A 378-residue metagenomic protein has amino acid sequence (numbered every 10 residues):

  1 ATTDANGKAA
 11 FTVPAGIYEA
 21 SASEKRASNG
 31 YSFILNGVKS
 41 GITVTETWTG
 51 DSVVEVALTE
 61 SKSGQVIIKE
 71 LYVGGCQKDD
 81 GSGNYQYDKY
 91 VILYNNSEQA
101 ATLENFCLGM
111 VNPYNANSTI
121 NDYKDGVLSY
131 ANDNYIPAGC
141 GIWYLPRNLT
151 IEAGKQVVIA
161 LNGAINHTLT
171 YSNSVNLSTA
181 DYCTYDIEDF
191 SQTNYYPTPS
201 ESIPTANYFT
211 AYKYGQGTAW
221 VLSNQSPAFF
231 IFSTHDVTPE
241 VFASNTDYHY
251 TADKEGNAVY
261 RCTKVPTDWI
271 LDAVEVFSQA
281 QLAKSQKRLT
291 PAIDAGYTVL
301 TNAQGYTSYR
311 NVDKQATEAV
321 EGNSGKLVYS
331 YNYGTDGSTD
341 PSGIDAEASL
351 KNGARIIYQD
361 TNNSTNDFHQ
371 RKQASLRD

Functional and structural regions predicted by a protein language model:
A1-A10: Short, acidic Ser/Thr/Gly-rich low-complexity loop/linker segments typical of extracellular and cell-surface proteins
A9-F11, S52-V54, V157: Short strand-edge motifs at loop-to-beta-strand transitions and within beta-strands of extracellular beta-rich domains
A15-Y31: A short, solvent-exposed beta-strand micro-motif common in secreted/extracellular proteins
A27-A57: Structured interaction patches on ligand/partner-binding surfaces of diverse proteins
T43-W48, G74, D79-S82, L149-E152 (+2 more regions): Divalent cation-coordinating acidic motifs and surrounding scaffolds that mediate Ca2+/Mg2+/Mn2+/Zn2+-dependent binding
L58-N117, P204, K213-P227, F232-G256: A structural motif detector for short, solvent-exposed N-terminal "entry" segments of globular domains
F106-C140: The feature marks short-to-medium sequence segments in extracytoplasmic or secretory-pathway proteins
Y130-D367: Solvent-exposed beta-edge/loop recognition patches
